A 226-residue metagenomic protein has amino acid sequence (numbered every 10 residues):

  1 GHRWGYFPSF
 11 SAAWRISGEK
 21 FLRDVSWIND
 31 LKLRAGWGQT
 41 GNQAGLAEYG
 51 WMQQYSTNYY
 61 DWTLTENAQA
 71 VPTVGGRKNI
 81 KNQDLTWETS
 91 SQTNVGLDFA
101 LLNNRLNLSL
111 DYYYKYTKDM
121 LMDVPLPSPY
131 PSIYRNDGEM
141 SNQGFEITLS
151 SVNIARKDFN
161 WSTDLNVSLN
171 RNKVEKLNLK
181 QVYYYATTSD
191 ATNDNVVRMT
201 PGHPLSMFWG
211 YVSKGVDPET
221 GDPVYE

Functional and structural regions predicted by a protein language model:
G1-H203: Extracellular/periplasmic, surface-exposed regions of secreted and cell-surface proteins
A68, V216-P218: Contiguous mixed-secondary-structure segments that line small-molecule binding/active-site clefts of soluble domains
Y112, G215-V216: Hydrophobic beta-strand positions
E219-E226: Short, intrinsically disordered, charge-balanced linker/junction segments flanking boundaries in proteins
